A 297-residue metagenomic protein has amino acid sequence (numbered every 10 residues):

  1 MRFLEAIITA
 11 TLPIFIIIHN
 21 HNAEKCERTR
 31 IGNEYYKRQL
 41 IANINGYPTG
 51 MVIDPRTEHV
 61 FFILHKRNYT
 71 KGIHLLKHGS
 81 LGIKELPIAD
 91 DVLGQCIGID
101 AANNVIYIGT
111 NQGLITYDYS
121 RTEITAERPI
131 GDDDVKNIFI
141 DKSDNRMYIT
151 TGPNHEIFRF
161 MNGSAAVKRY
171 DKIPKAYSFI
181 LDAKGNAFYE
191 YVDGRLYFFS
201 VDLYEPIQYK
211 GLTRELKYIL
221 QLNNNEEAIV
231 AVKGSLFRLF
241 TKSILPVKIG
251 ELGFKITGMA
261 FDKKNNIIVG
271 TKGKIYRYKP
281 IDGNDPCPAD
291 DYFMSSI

Functional and structural regions predicted by a protein language model:
E24-G46: A short helix->beta-strand "capping" segment at the edge of beta-propeller domains
L40-N45, L86-V92, E127-D132, K168-I173 (+2 more regions): Surface loop/turn motifs at the tips and blade-to-blade linkers of beta-strand repeat domains
I41-Y69: Beta-strand-rich domains and repeat architectures in extracellular enzymes and scaffolds, especially beta-propellers
Y47-V52, V92-I99, D133-I140, P174-D182 (+2 more regions): Repeated scaffold domains used in trafficking and secretory/extracellular systems, primarily beta-propellers
R56-E58, A102-N104, S143-N145, K184-N186 (+2 more regions): Short coil/turn segments that connect the beta-strands within blades of beta-propeller domains
F62-I63, Y107-I108, I149, Y189-E190 (+2 more regions): Residue position within the beta-strands of beta-propeller blades
K77-L81, D118-T122, F160-S164, S200-Y204 (+2 more regions): Short loop/turn segments that connect beta-strands within beta-propeller blades
K255-I297: Blade-level signature of beta-propeller repeat domains, shared across WD40, Kelch, NHL, RCC1 and BNR/Asp-box propellers
